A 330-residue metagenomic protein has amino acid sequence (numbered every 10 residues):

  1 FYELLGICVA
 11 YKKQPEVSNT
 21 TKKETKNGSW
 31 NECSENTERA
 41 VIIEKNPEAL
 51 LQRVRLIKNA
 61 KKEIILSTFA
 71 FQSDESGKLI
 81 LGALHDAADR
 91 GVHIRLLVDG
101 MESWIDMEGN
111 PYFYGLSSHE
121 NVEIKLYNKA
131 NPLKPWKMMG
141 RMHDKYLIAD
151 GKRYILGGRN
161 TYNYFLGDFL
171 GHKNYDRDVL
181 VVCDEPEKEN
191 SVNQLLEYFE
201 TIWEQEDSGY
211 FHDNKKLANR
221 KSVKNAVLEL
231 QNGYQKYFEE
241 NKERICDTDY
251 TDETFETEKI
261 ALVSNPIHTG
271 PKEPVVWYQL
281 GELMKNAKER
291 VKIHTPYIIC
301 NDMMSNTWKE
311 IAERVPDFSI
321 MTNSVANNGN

Functional and structural regions predicted by a protein language model:
F1-V122, P132-D144, A149-N330: Charged, low-complexity intrinsically disordered terminal segments
K125-N128: Extended, Lys/Arg-enriched charged tracts that mediate electrostatic binding to polyanionic substrates
